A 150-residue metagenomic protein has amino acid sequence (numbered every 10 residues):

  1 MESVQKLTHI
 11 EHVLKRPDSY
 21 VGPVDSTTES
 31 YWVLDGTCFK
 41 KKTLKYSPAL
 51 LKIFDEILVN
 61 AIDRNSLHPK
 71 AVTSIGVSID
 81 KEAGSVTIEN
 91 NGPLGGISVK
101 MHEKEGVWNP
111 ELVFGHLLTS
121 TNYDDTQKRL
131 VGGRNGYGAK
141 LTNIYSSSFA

Functional and structural regions predicted by a protein language model:
M1-A150: GHKL (Bergerat-fold) ATPase N-terminal catalytic module, capturing the glycine-rich phosphate-binding loop and acidic
